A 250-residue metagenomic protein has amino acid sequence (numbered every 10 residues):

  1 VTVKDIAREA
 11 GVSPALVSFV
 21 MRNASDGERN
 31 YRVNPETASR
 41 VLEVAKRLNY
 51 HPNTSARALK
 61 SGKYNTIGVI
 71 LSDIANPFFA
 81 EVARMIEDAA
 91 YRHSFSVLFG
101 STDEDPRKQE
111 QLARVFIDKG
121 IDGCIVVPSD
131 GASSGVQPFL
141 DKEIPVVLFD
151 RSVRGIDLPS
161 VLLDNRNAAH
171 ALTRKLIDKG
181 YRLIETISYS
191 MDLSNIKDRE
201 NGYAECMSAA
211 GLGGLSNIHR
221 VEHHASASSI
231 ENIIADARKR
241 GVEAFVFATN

Functional and structural regions predicted by a protein language model:
V1-G62: N-terminal helix-turn-helix DNA-binding module of bacterial transcription factors
V1-K4, A45-F78, V82-R84, R92-H93 (+1 more regions): N-terminal helix-turn-helix/winged-helix DNA-binding helices and compositionally similar short basic alpha-helical
E9, R47, D88-H93, R114-I117 (+2 more regions): Bacterial carbohydrate/catabolite-sensing allosteric modules
P14-F19, L59-I74, K175, L183-S190: Short beta-strand segments enriched in small/hydrophobic residues
L48-N53, R107, P128-S129, S228: Short gly/ser/thr-rich secondary-structure transition/capping motifs
I70, G100-D103, V126-V127, I187 (+1 more regions): Structural motif
D88-S133: Central regulatory/effector-binding core of bacterial HTH transcription factors
